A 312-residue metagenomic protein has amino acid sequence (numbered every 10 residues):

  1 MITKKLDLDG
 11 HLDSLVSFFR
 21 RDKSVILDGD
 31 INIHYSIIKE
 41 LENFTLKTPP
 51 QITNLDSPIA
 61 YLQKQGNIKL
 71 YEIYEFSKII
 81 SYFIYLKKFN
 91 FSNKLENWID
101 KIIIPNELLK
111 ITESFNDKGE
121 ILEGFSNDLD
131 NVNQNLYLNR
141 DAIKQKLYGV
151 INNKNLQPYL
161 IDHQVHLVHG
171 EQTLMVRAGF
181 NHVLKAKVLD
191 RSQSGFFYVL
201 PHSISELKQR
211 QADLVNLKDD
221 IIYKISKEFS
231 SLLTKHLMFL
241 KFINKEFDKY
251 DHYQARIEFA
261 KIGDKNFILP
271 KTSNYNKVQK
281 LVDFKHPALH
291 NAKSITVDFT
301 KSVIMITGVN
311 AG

Functional and structural regions predicted by a protein language model:
M1-D128, V132, H236-F239, I243-I257: Conserved amphipathic alpha-helical "coupling/scaffold" segments that transmit conformational changes between domains
A60, S230, T234, S302-I304: A broad detector of the eukaryotic-type serine/threonine protein kinase catalytic domain
Q63-Q65, G149-D162, A255-N266: Active-site phosphate-binding and catalytic loops of NTP-dependent enzymes
N93-D162, R191-M238, K245-D248: Extended, charged alpha-helical coiled-coil/arm scaffolds that mediate oligomerization and mechanical coupling in large
H163-L167: Translation machinery proteins
H169-G195, K271-S294: SMC-family hinge/dimerization module
F180-H182, S205, D213, P287-A288 (+1 more regions): Short, surface-exposed beta-strand-loop junctions and turns on beta-sheet-rich folds
M238-A311: Conserved NTPase motor "head" modules and their coupling/switch loops across ABC/AAA+ ATPases, GTPases, and GHKL ATPases
